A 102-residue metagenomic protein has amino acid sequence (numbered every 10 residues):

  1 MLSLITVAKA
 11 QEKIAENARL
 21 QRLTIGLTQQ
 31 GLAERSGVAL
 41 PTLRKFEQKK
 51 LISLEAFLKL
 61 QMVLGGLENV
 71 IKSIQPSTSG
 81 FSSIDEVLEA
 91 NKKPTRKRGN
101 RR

Functional and structural regions predicted by a protein language model:
M1-L23: A short, Lys/Arg-rich alpha-helix, primarily the initiator
E16-G31, K92-G99: Short basic helix-loop element that most often maps to the first helix and adjoining turn of HTH DNA-binding modules
T24, R35, K49-I52: Helix-turn-helix/winged-helix DNA-binding modules
G26-R44: Short alpha-helical DNA-recognition segment
K49-M62: Short, basic-rich loop-to-helix N-cap that marks the start of a DNA-contacting helix
I71-R102: Short, charged recognition helix plus adjacent turn of helix-turn-helix-like nucleic-acid-binding domains
